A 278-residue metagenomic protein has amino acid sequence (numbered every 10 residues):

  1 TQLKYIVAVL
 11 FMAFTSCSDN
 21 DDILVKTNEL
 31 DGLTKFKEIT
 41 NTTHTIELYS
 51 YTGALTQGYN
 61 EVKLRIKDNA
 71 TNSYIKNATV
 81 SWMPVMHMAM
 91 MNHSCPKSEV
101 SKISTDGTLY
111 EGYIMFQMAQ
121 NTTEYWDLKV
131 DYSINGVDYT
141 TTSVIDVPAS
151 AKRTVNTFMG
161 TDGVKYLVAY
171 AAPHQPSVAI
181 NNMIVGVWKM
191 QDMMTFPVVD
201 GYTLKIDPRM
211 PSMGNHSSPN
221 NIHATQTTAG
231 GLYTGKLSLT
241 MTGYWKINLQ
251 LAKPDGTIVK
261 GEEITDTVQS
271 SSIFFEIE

Functional and structural regions predicted by a protein language model:
A13-S16: C-terminal motif of bacterial Sec signal peptides marking the signal peptidase cleavage site
S18-N92, P96-E99, F275-E278: Acidic/polar, low-complexity intrinsically disordered N-terminal segments immediately downstream of a Sec signal
Y49, E61-N69, A169-A171, N182-M190 (+1 more regions): Short edge beta-strand/loop segments characteristic of extracellular beta-sandwich folds
N60, D68-E99, W188-H223, E263 (+1 more regions): Short flexible loop/turn segments that cap and initiate beta-strands
T71, N121, Y132-T140, A252-E262 (+1 more regions): Short acidic/polar inter-strand loop motif in beta-rich domains
I103-M115, T227-K236: Aromatic sugar-binding surface patches on proteins that engage polysaccharides or sugar-phosphate polymers
M115-T122, S238-Y244, E278: Short, surface-exposed loop/turn segments at beta-strand-coil junctions that are enriched for proline with nearby
A119-I184: Surface-exposed beta-loop interaction hotspot
